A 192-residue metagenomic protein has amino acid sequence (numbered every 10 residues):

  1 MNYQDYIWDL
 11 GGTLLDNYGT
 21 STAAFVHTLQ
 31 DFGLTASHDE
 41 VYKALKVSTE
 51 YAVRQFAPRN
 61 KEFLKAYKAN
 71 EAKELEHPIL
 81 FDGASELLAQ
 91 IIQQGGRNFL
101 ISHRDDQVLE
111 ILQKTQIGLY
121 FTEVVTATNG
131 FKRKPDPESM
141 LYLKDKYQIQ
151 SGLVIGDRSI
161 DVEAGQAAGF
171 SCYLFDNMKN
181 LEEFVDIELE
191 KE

Functional and structural regions predicted by a protein language model:
M1-Q4, S37, A89-I92, D105 (+1 more regions): Asp-based, Mg2+/Mn2+-dependent phosphohydrolase catalytic module
N2-D82, E86, Q94: N-terminal helical cap/lid subdomain that shapes the substrate entry/recognition surface in HAD-like hydrolases
T13, I101-S102: Conserved phosphate-coupling serine/threonine residues in phosphotransfer and NTP-handling enzymes
Y18, T22, I101, I111-L112 (+1 more regions): Conserved short hydrophobic patches within well-ordered secondary structure
A44, S48, H103, Q150: Residue-level signal for short amphipathic helical patches enriched in basic/charged and nearby hydrophobic residues
E74-I79, S102-H103, G130-K132: Short, flexible loop segments at the rims of nucleotide/cofactor-binding pockets, characterized by
